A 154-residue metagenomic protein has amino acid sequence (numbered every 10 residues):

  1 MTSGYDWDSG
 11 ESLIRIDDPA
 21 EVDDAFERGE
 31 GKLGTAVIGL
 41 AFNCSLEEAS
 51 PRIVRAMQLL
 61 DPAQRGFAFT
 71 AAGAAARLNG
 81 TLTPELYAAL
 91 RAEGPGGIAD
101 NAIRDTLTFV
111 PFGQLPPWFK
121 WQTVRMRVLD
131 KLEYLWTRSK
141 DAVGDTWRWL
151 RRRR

Functional and structural regions predicted by a protein language model:
M1, T123, R127-R154: Eukaryotic intrinsically disordered, low-complexity regulatory tails and linkers enriched in charged/polar residues
T2-L13, L33-S45, G66-L78, A99-V110: Structural detector for internal amphipathic alpha-helices that build alpha-solenoid repeat scaffolds
L13-D23, L46-Q58, G80-R91, G113-W118: Amphipathic alpha-helical scaffolding segments comprising HEAT/armadillo-like alpha-solenoid repeats
A20-A63, F69: Alpha-helical adaptor scaffolds
D24, I38, P51, R55 (+6 more regions): Charged/polar, solvent-exposed surface patches and flexible loops
R28-T35, A63-R65, P95-A102, K131-S139 (+1 more regions): Positions within the helices of HEAT/ARM-like alpha-solenoid repeats
L59-A63, A74-T81, E93-G94: Short coil/turn segments at secondary-structure boundaries
P84-I98, P117-E133: Alpha-helical scaffold repeats of the Armadillo/HEAT/TPR superfamily
